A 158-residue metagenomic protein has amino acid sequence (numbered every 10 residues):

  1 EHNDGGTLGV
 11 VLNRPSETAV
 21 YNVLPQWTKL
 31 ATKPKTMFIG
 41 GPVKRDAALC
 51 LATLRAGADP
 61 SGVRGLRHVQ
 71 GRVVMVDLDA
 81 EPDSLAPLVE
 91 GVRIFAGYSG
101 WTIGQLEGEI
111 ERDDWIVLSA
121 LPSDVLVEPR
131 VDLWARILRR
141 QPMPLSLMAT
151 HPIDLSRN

Functional and structural regions predicted by a protein language model:
E1-N158: A short aromatic-anchored loop/beta-hairpin motif
